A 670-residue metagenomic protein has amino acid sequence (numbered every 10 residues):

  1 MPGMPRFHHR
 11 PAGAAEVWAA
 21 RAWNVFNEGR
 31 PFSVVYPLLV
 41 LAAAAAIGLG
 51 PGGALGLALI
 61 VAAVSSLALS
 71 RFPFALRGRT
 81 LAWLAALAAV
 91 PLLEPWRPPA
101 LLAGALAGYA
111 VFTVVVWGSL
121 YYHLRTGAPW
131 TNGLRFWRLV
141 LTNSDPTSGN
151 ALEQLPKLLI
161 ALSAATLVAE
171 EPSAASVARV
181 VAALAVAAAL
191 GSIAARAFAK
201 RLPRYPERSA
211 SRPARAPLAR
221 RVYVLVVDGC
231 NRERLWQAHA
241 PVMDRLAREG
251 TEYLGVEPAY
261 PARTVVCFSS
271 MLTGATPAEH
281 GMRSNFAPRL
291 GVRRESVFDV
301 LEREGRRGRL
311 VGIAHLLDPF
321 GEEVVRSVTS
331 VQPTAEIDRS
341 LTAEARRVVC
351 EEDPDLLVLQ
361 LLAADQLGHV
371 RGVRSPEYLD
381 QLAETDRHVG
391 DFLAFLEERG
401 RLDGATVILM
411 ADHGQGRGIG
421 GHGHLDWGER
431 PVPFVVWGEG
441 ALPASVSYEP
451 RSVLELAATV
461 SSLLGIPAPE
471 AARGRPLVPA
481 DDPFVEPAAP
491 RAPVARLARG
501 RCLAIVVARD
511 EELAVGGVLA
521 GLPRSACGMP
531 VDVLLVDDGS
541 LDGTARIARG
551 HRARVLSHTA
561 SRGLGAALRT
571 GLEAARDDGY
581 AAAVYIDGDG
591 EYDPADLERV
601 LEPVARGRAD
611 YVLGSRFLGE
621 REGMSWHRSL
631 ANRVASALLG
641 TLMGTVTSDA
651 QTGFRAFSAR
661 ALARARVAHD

Functional and structural regions predicted by a protein language model:
P2-T147, P156: Extended, compositionally biased non-globular segments that define protein topology
L106, F112-V140, K157, A219 (+3 more regions): Active-site-proximal alpha/beta segments of enzymes that process anionic O-linked groups
A183-S192, S209-L218, T342-A343, R347-V349 (+3 more regions): A long, amphipathic alpha-helix that forms part of the scaffold/cap immediately adjacent to metal-dependent active
Y223-V226, C230, V242-M243, E384-H424 (+2 more regions): Metal-dependent active-site segment of extracytoplasmic phospho-/sulfohydrolases and closely related
V266-L272, G423-P467: Substrate-binding rim/cap in mid-to-C-terminal beta-strand-loop elements of soluble/periplasmic
D510-A526: Short, well-formed alpha-helical segments that are part of the catalytic scaffolds of diverse glycosyltransferases
D537-A545, G590: A conserved acidic beta->alpha catalytic loop
T559-A574, P594-H669: Acceptor/aglycone-binding surface of glycosyltransferases and processive sugar-polymer synthases
